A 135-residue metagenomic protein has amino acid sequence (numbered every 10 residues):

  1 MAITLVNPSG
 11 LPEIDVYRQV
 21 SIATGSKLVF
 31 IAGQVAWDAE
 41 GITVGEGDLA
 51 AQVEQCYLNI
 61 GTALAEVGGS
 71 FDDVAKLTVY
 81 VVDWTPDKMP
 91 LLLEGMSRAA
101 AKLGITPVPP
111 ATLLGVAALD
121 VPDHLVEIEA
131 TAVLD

Functional and structural regions predicted by a protein language model:
M1-L58, T62-A75, V82-D135: N-terminal presequence-like segments and the immediate start of the first folded domain
